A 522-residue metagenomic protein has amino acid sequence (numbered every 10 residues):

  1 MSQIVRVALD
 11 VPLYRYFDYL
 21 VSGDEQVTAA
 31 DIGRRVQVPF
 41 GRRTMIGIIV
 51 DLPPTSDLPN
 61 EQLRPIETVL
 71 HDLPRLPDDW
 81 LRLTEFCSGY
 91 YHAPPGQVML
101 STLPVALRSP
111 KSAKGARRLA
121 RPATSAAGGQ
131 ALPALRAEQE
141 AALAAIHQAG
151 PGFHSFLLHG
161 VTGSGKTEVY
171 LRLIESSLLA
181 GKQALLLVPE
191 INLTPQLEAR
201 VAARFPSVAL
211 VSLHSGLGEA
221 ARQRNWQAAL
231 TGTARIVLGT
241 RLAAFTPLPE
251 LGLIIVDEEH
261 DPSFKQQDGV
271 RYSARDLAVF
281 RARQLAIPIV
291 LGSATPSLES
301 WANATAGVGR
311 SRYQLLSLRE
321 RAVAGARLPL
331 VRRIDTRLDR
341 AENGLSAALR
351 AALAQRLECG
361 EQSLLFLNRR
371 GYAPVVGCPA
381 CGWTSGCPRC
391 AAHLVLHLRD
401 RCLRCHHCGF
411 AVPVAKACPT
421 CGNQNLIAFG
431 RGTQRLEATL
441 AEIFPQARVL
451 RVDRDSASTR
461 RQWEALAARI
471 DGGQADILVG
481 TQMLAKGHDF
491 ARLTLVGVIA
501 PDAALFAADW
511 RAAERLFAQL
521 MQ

Functional and structural regions predicted by a protein language model:
M1-T295, E299-W301, T305-A326, L357-E358 (+1 more regions): Accessory, non-ATPase domains that flank or precede helicase/AAA+ motor cores in DNA-metabolism machines
P12-Y14, S215, E219, T231-A234 (+2 more regions): Cys/His-rich Zn2+-binding cysteine-cluster or related metal-binding knuckle/ribbon modules and their
L185, F205-L217, L316, P388-R389 (+2 more regions): Conserved RecA-like helicase motor-core motifs
T194-F205, V376-R389, T433-R448: Conserved helicase motor "Helicase C" RecA-like lobe of SF1/SF2 P-loop NTPases
V211-E219, D261-Y272, R337-N343, N425-F429 (+2 more regions): Flexible beta-alpha connector loops of hexameric P-loop NTPases
G218-L230, R448-G480: Conserved helicase ATPase core of P-loop NTP-dependent helicases/translocases
G239-L251, A373, L440, R460 (+3 more regions): SF2 helicase motor core recognition
D257-D276, D471-D476, T481-Q522: Conserved RecA-like helicase motor core of SF1/SF2 enzymes
